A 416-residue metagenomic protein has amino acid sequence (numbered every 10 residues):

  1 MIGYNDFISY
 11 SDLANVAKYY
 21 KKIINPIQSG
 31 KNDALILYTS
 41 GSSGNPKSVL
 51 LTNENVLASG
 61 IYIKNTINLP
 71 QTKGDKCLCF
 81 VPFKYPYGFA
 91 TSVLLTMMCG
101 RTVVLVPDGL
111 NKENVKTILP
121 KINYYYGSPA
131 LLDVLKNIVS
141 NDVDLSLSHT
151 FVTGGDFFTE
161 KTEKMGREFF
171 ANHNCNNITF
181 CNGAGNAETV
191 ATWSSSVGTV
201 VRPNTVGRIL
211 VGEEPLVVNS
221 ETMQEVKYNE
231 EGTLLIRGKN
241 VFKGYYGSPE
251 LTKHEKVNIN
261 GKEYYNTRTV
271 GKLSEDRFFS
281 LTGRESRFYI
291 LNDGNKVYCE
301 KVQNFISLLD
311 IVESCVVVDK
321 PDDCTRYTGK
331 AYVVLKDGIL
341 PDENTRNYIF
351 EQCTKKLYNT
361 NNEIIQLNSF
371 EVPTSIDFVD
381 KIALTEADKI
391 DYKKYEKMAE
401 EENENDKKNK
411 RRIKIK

Functional and structural regions predicted by a protein language model:
M1-G30, F151, E401-E404: ANL superfamily adenylate-forming
N25-P26, A34-I61: Conserved AMP-binding A3 loop
D33, T39-S42, L50, C77 (+6 more regions): Conserved S/T- and glycine-rich ATP-binding loop of Class I adenylate-forming
L57-K76, K84-Y126, N137-V139: Conserved AMP-binding/adenylation subdomain of ANL enzymes
I122-G127, K136-P203, E214: Gly/Ser/Thr-rich phosphate-binding loop
R208-G212, Q224-E255, N295-V297: Conserved ATP/PPi-binding loop(s) of AMP-dependent carboxylate-activating enzymes
G238, K243-G244, H254, E263 (+1 more regions): AMP-binding/adenylate-forming catalytic core of the ANL superfamily
Y289, V316-D322, K330-Y332, F350 (+1 more regions): Conserved C-terminal "lid"/linker of ANL adenylate-forming enzymes
